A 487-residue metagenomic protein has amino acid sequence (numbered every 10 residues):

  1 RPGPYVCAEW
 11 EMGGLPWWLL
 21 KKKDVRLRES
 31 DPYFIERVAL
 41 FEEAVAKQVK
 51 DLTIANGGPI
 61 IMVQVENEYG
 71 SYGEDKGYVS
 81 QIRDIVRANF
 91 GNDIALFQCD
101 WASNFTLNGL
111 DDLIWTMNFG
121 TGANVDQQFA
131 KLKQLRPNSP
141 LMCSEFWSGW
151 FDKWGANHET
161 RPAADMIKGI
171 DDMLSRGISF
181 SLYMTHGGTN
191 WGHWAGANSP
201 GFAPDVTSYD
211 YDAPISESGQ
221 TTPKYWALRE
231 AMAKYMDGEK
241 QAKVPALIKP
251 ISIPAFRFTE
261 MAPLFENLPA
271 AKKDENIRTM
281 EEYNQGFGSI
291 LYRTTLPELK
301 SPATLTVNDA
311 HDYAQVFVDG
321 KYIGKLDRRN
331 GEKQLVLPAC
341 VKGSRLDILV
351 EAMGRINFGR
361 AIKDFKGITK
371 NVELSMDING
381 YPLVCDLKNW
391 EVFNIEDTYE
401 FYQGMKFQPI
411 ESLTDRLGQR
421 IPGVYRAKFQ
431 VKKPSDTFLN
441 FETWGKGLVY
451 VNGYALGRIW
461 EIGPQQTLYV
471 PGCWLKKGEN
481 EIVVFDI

Functional and structural regions predicted by a protein language model:
R1-D93: Active-site mouth of glycoside hydrolases
G3, I54-G70, I85-L107, L113-F119 (+3 more regions): Aromatic-lined carbohydrate-recognition surfaces of secreted/lumenal glycan-active proteins
L20-L40, Q64-D75, I114-G122, W147-D165 (+2 more regions): The substrate-binding groove and active-site-proximal loops of carbohydrate-active enzymes, especially glycoside
A88-N89, G122-S216, Q220-P223, A231-K234: Catalytic-core region of carbohydrate-active enzymes that cleave or remodel glycosidic bonds
D205-L264: Aromatic- and carboxylate-lined catalytic core of secreted/periplasmic carbohydrate-active enzymes
M261-R293, F393-Y425: Edge strands and adjacent loops of beta-rich recognition modules
P302-F317, F429-N452, I459-W460, I482-F485: Aromatic-lined ligand-binding clefts that engage carbohydrates, nucleic acids, or primary amines
E351-C385: Glycine/proline-rich low-complexity spacer/linker segments in large multi-domain proteins
